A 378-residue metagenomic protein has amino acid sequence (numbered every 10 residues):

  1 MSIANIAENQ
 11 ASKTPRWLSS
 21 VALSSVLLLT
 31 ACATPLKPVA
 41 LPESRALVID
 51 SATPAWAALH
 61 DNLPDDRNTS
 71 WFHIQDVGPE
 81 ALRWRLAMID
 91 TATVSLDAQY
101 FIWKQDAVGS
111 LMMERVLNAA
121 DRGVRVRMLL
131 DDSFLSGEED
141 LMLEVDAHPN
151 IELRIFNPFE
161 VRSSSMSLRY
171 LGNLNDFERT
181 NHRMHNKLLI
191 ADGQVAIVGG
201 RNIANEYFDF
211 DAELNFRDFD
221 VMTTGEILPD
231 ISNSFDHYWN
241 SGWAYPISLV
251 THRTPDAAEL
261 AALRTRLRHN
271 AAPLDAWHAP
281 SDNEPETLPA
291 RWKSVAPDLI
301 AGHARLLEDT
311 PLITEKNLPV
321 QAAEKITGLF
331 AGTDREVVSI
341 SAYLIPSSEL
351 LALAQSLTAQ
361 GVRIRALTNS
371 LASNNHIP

Functional and structural regions predicted by a protein language model:
I3-A22: Bacterial N-terminal signal peptides that target proteins for export
S20-T30: Bacterial N-terminal signal peptides
C32-K187, A191-P378: Charged, low-complexity intrinsically disordered terminal segments
